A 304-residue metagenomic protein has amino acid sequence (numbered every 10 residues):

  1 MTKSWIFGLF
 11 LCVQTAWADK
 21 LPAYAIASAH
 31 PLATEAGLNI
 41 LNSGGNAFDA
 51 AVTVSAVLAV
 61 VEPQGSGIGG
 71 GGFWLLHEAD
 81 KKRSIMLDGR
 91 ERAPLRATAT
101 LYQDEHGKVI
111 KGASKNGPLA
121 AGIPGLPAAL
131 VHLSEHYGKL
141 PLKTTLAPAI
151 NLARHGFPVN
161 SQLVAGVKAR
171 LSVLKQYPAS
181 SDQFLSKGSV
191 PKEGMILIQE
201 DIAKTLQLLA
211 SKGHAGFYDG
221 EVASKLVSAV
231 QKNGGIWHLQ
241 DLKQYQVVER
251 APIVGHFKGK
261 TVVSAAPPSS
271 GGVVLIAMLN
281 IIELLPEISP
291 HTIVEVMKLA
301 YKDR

Functional and structural regions predicted by a protein language model:
M1-G8: Sec-dependent signal peptide recognition, specifically the positively charged N-region followed immediately by
L9-A18: Hydrophobic h-region of N-terminal signal peptides that target proteins for export in Gram-negative bacteria
D19-E35, N39, A47-K212, F217-D219 (+2 more regions): Noncatalytic scaffold domains of N-terminal-nucleophile
I253-G255, K260-R304: Internal alpha/beta scaffold segment
